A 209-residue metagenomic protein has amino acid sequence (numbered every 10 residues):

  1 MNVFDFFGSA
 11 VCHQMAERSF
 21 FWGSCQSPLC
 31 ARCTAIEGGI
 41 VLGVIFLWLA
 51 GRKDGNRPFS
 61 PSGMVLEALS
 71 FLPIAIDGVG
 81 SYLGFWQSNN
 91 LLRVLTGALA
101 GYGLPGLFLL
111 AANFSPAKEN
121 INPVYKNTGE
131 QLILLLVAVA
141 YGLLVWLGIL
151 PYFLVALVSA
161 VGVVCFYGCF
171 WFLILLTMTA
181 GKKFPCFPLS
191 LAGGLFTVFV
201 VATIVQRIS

Functional and structural regions predicted by a protein language model:
M1-Q26, A31-G43, L47-S209: Secretory/periplasmic and organellar redox-cofactor proteins
